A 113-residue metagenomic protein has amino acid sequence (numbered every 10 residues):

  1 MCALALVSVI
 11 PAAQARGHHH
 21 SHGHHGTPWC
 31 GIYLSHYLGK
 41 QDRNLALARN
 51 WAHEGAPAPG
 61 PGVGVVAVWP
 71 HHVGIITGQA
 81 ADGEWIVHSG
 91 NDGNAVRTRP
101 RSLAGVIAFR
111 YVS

Functional and structural regions predicted by a protein language model:
M1-A3: Sec-dependent N-terminal signal peptides
A5-A13: C-terminal segment of classical bacterial N-terminal signal peptides
Q14-H22, Q79-S113: Aromatic- and glycine-rich peptidoglycan recognition patches
R16-V63: Catalytic cysteine-centered active-site loop
Y37-D42, H71, R110-S113: Sec/Tat-exported extracytoplasmic proteins
R43-A95: ...with weaker cross-activation on analogous glycine-rich loops/strands in unrelated enzymes
